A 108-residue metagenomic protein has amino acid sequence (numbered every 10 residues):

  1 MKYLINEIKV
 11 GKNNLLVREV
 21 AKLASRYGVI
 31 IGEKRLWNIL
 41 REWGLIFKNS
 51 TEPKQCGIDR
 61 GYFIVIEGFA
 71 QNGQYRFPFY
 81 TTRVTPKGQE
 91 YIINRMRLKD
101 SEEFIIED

Functional and structural regions predicted by a protein language model:
M1-E7, K12-L15, A24-W37, R41-D108: Positively charged, aromatic-accented nucleic-acid-binding surfaces
R18: Residues within the helices of the helix-turn-helix
A21: The alpha-helix within a helix-turn-helix
